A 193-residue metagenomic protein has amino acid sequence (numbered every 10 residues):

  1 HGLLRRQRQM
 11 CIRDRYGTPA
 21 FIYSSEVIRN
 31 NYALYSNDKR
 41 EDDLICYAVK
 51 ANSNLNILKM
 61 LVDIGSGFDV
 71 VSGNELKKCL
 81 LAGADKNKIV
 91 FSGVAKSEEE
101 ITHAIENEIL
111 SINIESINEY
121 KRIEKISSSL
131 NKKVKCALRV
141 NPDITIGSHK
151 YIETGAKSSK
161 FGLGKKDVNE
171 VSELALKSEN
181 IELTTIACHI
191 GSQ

Functional and structural regions predicted by a protein language model:
H1-I12: Single conserved hydrophobic/aromatic residue that forms the stacking wall/gate of nucleotide- or nucleobase-binding
L3, R29-N30, V49-N52: Short, motif-level signal for alpha-helix interfacial/capping segments enriched in acidic residues and aromatics/proline
R13-I45: An N-cap/entry alpha-helix motif that binds or orients negatively charged groups
L44-Q193: Active-site-proximal beta-alpha core segment in soluble small-molecule metabolic enzymes
